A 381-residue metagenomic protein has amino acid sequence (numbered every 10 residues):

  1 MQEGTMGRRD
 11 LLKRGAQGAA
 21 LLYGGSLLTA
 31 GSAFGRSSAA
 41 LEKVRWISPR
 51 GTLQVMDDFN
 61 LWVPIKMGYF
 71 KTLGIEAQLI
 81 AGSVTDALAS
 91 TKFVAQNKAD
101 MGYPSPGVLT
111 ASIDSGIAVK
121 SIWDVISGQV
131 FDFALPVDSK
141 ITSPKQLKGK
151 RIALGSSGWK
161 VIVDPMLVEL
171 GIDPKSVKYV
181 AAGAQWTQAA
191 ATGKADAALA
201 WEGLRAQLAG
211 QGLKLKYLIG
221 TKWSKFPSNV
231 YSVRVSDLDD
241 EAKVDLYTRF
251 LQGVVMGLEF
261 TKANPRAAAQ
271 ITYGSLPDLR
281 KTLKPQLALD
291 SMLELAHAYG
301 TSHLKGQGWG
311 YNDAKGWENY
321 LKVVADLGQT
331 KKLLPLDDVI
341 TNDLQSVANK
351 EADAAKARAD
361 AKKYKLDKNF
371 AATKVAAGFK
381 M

Functional and structural regions predicted by a protein language model:
M1-D10: Secretory targeting signals
D10-A33: N-terminal export signals
R36-T192, D196-E202, K216-I219, W223-K225 (+2 more regions): Short, glycine-/small- and polar/acidic-enriched structural segments that line small-molecule recognition paths
M67, L73, F93, A111-S112 (+7 more regions): Structured segments of extracytoplasmic/periplasmic soluble domains in secreted or envelope-associated proteins
V125-L135, A209-D240, Y247, L251: Periplasmic-binding protein-like
K178-A181, A189-A197, L208-Y217, F226 (+5 more regions): A residue-level marker of the well-folded mature domains of exported/periplasmic proteins
E241-L333: Secondary-structure end/capping motifs
E318-M381: Conserved C-terminal helix/tail region of periplasmic/extracytoplasmic solute-binding proteins
